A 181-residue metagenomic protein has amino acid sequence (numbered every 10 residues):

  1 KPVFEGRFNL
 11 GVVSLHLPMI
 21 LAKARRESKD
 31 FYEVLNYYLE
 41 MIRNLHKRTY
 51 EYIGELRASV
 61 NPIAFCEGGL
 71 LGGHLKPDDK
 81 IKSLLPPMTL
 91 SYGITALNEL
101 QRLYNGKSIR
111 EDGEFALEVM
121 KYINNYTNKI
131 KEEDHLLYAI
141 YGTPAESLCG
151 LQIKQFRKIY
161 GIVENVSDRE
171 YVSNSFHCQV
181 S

Functional and structural regions predicted by a protein language model:
K1-P86, K107-S181: Conserved catalytic cores of very large enzyme subunits
L90-L103, K121: Contiguous, well-ordered alpha-helical segments that form the cores/surfaces of helical PPI scaffolds
